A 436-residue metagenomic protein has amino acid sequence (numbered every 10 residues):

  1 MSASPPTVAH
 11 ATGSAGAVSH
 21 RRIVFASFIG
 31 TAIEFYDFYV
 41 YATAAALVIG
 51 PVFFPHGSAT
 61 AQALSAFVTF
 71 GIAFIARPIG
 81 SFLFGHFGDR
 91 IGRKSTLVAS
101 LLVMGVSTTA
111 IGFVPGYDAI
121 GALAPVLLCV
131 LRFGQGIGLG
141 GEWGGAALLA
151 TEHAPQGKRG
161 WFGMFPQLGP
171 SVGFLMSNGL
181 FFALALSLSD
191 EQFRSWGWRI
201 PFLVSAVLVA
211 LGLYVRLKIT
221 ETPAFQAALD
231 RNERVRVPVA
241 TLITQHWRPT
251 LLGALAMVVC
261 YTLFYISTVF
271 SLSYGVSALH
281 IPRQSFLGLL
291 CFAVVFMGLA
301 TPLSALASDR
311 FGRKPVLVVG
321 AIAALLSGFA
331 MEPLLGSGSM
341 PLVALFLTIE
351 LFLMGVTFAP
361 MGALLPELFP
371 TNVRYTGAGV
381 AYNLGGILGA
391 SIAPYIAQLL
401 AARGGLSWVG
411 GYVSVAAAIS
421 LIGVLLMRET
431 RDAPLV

Functional and structural regions predicted by a protein language model:
A42-T43, W247-F296, G389-A393: Extracytoplasmic gate region of multi-pass secondary transporters
A45-R77: Extracellular/periplasmic helix-loop-helix junction of adjacent transmembrane segments in MFS-like secondary
F67-H86, G105-S107, C291-S304: Central cavity-lining transmembrane alpha-helices of secondary-active solute carriers, predominantly the Major
R90-L101, R310-A321: Cytoplasmic membrane-interface "Motif A"-like loop-to-helix N-cap segments of 12-TM Major Facilitator Superfamily
L102-I120, I322-S337: C-terminal ends and interior cores of transmembrane alpha-helices in multi-pass membrane transporters/permeases
W161-A185, Y382-A393: Glycine-rich segments within core transmembrane alpha-helices of 12-TM secondary carriers
G212-I219, A416-V436: Multi-pass alpha-helical transporter architecture, strongest for 12-TM Major Facilitator/SLC carriers used
K314-P360: C-terminal transmembrane helical hairpin of 12-TM major facilitator-type secondary transporters
